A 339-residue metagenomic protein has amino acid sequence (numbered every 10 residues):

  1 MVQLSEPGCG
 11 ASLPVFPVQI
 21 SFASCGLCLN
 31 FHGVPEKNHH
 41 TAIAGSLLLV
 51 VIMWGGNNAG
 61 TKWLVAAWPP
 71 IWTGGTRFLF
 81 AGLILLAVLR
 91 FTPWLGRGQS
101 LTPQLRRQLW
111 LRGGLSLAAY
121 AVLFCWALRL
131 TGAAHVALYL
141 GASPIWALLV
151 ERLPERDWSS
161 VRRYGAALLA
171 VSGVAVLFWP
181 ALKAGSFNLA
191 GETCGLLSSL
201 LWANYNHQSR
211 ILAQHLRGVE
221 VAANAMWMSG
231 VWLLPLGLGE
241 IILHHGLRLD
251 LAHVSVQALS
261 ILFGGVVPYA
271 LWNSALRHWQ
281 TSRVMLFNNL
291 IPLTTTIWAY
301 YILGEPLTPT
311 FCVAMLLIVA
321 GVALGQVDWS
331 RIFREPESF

Functional and structural regions predicted by a protein language model:
V15, Q19-F22, L29-G75, A184-I211 (+4 more regions): Glycine-/small-residue-enriched transmembrane alpha-helix faces in small-molecule transporters and effluxers
A42-S46, W72-F91, L111, R163-S172 (+4 more regions): Hydrophobic alpha-helical transmembrane segments of multi-pass integral membrane proteins, especially transporters
M53, N57-N58, L86-L140, V176 (+1 more regions): Specific transmembrane alpha-helical segments of multi-pass solute transporters/efflux pumps, especially DMT/EamA
G55, G114-A118, V122, I145-L149 (+6 more regions): Hydrophobic/small/kink-forming positions within alpha-helical transmembrane segments of polytopic membrane proteins
A59-A67, R129, F178-N188, E240-H253 (+1 more regions): Membrane-interface helix termini and inter-helical loops of multi-pass transporters
L64, T73, R77, A127 (+7 more regions): Hydrophobic/aromatic residues within transmembrane alpha-helices of multi-pass small-molecule transporters
W72-L83, A121-W158, S198, T281-Y301: Specific alpha-helical transmembrane segments that line the substrate/conduction pathway and gating interfaces
L85, S159-P180, W232-L233, N289 (+2 more regions): Hydrophobic transmembrane alpha-helices of multi-pass small-molecule transport proteins
